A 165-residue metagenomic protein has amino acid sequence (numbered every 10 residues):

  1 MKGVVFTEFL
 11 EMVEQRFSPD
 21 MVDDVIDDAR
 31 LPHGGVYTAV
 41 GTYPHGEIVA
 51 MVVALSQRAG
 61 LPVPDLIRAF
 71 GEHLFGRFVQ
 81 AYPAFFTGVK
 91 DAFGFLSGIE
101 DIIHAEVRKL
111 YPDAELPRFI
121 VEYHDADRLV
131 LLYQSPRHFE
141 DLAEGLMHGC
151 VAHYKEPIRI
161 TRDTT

Functional and structural regions predicted by a protein language model:
M1-G34: Charged, compositionally biased N-terminal leader segments and the immediate start of the first structured element
M21-R58: Long amphipathic alpha-helical segments
E47-E140: Amphipathic interaction/junction segments at domain boundaries or subunit interfaces
L110-E115, A152-I158: Short secondary-structure junctions
D141-E156: Short, non-transmembrane amphipathic alpha-helical segments
I160-T165: Beta-rich nucleic-acid/ligand-interaction surfaces
